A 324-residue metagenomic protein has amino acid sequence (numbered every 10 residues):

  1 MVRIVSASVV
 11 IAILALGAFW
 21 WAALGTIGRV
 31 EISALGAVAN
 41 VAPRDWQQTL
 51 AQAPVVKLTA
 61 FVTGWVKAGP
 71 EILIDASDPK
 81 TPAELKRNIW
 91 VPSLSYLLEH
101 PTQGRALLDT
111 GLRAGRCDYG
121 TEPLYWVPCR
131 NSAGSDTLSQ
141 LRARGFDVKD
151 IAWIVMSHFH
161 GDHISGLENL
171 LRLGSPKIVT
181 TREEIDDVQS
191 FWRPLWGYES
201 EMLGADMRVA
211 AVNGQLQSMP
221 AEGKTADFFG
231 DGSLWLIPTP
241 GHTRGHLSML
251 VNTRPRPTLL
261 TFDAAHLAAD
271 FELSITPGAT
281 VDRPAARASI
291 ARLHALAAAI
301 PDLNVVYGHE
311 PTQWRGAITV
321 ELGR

Functional and structural regions predicted by a protein language model:
V2-S135, R256-F262, A298-A299: Metallo-beta-lactamase
G69, F159-S165, D186-V188, T243-L247 (+2 more regions): Active-site environment of divalent metal-dependent phosphoester hydrolases
W90-P92, E222, T243-G245: Residues that act as N-cap/strand-start positions at coil-to-secondary-structure junctions
L107-D109, A152-H158, V179-T181, P238-G241 (+3 more regions): Active-site neighborhood of phospho(di)ester-bond hydrolases with catalytic His/Asp-centered motifs
E122-V179: Active-site metal-binding motif and surrounding structural segment of the metallo-beta-lactamase
P128-S139, S248, R254-R324: Cap/insert and terminal regions of metallo-dependent hydrolase folds
R130-D150, T181-I237, D282-D302: Metallo-beta-lactamase
L216-M219, F229-G245, L250-L260, L267 (+1 more regions): Copper-binding active sites and cupredoxin-like electron-transfer domains, recognizing His/Cys-rich ligand loops
